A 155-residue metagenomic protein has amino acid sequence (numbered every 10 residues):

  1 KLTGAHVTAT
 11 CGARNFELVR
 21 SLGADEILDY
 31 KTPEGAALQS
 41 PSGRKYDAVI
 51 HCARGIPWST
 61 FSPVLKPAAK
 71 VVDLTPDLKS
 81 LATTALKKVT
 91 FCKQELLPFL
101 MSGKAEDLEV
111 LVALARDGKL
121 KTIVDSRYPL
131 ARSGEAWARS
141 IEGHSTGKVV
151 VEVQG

Functional and structural regions predicted by a protein language model:
K1-G155: Terminal helix/beta-alpha structural elements that buttress the NAD(P)+-binding lobe
